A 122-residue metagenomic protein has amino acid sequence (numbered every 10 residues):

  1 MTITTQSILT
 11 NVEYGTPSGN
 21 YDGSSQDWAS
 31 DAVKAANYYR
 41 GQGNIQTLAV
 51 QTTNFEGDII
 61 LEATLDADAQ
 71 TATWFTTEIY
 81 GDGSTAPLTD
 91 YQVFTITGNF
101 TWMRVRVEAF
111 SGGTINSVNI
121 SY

Functional and structural regions predicted by a protein language model:
M1-Q42: Transition segment at domain starts
Y21, L65-D68, V93-T95: Intrinsically disordered, low-complexity regions enriched in Ser/Pro/Gly/Gln/His and often acidic
A29, V33-Q42, T76-Y122: Beta-sandwich interaction modules
N44-L48: Structural beta-strand segments of beta-rich domains
A49, E62, R104-R106: Residues within well-ordered beta-strands of beta-sheet-rich folds
Q51-I59, F110-I115: Extended, low-complexity, turn-rich repeat/linker tracts enriched in Gly/Pro/Ser/Thr and Asp/Glu that occur
E56-T76, S117-S121: Short, surface-exposed beta-strand/strand-loop-strand elements in extracellular ectodomains
